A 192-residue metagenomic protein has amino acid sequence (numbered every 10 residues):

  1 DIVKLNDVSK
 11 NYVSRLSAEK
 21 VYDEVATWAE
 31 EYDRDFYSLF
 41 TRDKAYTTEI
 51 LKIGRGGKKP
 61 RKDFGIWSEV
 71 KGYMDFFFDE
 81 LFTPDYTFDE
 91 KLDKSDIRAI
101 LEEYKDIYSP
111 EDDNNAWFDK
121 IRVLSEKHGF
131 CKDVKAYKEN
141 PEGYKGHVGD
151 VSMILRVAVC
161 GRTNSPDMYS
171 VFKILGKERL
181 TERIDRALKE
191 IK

Functional and structural regions predicted by a protein language model:
D1-A45, V157, V171-K192: Non-catalytic terminal extensions that flank enzyme cores
D1-V8, I97-I100, N164: Short acidic (Asp/Glu) and glycine-rich catalytic loops that position anionic groups and cofactors
N6, N11, N114-N115, N140 (+1 more regions): Detector for Asparagine
D7-N11, D75-D79, M153-C160: Short, hydrophobic/amphipathic alpha-helical patches that form generic packing surfaces within helical domains
A18-Y144: Small-residue-rich helix-loop
E126-K192: Charged substrate- and nucleic-acid-binding regions of tRNA-handling and nucleotidyl-transfer enzymes, centered on
